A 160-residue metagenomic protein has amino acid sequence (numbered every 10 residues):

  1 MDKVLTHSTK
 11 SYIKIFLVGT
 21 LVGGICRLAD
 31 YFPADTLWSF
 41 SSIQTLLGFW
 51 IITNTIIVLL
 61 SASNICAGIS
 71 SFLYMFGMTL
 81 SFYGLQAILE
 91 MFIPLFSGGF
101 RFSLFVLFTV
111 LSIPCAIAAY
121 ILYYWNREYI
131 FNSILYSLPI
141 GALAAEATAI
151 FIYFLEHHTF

Functional and structural regions predicted by a protein language model:
M1-S71, T79: N-terminal topogenic module of multi-pass integral membrane proteins
K3-V18, E128-F160: C-terminal transmembrane helix-loop-helix hairpin of multi-pass membrane proteins
K10-V18, C66-Y74, F102, V106 (+2 more regions): Alpha-helical transmembrane segments of integral membrane proteins
T20-A29, M75-L85, I140-I150: Aromatic-anchored segments of alpha-helical transmembrane domains
Y31-L37, L80-F92, F151-T159: Membrane-helix interface motif
S39-T53, F102-S112, F160: Alpha-helical transmembrane segments of polytopic membrane proteins
T53, V58, I69, F76-L89 (+1 more regions): Hydrophobic alpha-helical segments that drive targeting, anchoring, or assembly
G84-F151: Membrane-proximal helix-loop-helix units in multi-pass membrane proteins
